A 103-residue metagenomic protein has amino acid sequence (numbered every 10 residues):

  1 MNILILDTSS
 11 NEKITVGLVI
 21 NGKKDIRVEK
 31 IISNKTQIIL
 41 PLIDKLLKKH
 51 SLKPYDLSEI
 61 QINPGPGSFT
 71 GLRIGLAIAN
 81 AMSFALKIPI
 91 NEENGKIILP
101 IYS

Functional and structural regions predicted by a protein language model:
M1-D44, K48-Y55, A85-S103: Oxyanion-binding and handling regions
N11, G65-P66: Short glycine-rich anion-binding loops that position phosphate/pyrophosphate groups of nucleotides and phosphorylated
S33, S68-F69: A generic secondary-structure micro-motif detector that highlights 1-2 residue hydrophobic/ambivalent hotspots embedded
E59, N63-P64, T70-I88: DPxDG-like acidic metal-binding loop motif
